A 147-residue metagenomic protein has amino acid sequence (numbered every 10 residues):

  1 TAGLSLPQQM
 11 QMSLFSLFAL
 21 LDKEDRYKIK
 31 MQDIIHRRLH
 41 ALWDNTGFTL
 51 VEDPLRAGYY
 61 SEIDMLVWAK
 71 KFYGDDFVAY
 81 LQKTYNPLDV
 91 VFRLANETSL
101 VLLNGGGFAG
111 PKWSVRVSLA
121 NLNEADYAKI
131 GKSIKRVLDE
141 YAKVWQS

Functional and structural regions predicted by a protein language model:
T1-S147: PLP-dependent class I/II
